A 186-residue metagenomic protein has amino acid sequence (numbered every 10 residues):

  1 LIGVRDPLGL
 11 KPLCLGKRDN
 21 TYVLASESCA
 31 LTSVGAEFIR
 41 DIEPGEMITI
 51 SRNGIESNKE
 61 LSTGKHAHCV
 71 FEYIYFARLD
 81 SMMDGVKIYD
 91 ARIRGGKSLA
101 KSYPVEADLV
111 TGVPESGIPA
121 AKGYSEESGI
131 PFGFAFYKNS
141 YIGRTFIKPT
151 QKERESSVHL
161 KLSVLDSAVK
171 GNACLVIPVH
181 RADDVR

Functional and structural regions predicted by a protein language model:
L1-G117, S125-L165: N-terminal segments that mediate ammonia production and transfer in glutamine-dependent amidotransferase systems
S156-R186: PRPP/pyrophosphate-binding module of the type I phosphoribosyltransferase fold
